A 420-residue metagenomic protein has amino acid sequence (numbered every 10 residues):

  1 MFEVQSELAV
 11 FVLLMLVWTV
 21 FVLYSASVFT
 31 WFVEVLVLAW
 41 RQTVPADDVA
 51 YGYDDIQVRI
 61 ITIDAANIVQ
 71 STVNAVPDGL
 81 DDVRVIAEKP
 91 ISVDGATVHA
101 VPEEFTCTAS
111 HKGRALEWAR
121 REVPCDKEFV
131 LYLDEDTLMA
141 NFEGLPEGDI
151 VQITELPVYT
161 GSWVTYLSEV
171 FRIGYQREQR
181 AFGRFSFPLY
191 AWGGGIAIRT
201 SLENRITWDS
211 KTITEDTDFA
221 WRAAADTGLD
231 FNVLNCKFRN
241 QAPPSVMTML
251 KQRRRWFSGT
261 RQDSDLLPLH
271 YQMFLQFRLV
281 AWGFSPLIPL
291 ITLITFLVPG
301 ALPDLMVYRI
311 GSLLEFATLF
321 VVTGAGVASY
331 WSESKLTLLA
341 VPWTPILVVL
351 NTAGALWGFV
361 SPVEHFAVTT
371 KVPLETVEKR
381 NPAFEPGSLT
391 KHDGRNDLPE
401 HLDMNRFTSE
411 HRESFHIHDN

Functional and structural regions predicted by a protein language model:
M1, F21-D54, V83-V85, K89-I91 (+2 more regions): Juxtamembrane C-terminal module of membrane proteins
A39-A46, D64-L80: Short, well-formed alpha-helical segments that are part of the catalytic scaffolds of diverse glycosyltransferases
D54-R59, D82, D218: Cell-envelope/extracellular polymer assembly enzymes that use nucleotide-activated donors
V73-C107: Acidic donor-binding segment of Leloir-type glycosyltransferases
T106-V123, K127, E143-K211, L250 (+2 more regions): Long helical/loop segments within the catalytic core of UDP-sugar-dependent glycosyltransferases, especially the large
C125-A140: Short beta-strand-to-loop acidic/aromatic patch adjacent to the donor-nucleotide binding site
I213-F219: Acidic donor-binding loop at a coil-to-helix junction in glycosyltransferase catalytic cores that engages
W221-R239: Catalytic donor-sugar/metal-binding loop of nucleotide-sugar-dependent glycosyltransferases
